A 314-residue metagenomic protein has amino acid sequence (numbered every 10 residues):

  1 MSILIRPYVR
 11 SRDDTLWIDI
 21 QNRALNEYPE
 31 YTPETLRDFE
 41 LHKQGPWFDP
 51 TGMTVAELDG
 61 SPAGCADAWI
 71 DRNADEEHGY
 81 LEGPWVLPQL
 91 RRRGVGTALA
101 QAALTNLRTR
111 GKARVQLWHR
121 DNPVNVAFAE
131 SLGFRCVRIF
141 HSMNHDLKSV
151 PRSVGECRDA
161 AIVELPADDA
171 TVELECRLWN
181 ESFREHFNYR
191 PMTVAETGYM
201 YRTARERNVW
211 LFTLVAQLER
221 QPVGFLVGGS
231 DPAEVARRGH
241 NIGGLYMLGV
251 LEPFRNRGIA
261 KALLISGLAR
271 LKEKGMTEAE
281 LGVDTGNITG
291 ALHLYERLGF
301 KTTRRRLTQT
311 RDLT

Functional and structural regions predicted by a protein language model:
M1, S61, R72, P88-A160 (+1 more regions): Acyl-donor-binding surface of acyltransferase catalytic domains
M1-L41, V55, P62, G155-M192: Short amphipathic alpha-helix that is part of the acyltransferase structural core
Q21-N22, Y28-L58, P62-I70, R190-L218 (+1 more regions): Active-site rim helix/loop that mediates acceptor-substrate recognition in acyltransferases
S61-C65, G79, R220-F225, G243: Glycine-rich phosphate/pyrophosphate-binding loop shared by adenosine-nucleotide-utilizing enzymes
E76-P88, R238-E252: Conserved acetyl-CoA binding element of GNAT-fold acetyltransferases
L81, V115-H119, L245, A279-V283: Conserved hydrophobic beta-strand within the GNAT/NAT acetyltransferase core sheet that lines the active-site cleft
V86, R92-T105, V250, N256-A269 (+2 more regions): Conserved acetyl-CoA-binding loop-helix of GNAT-fold acetyltransferases
L132-R152, I265-A269, E273-T314: Active-site/acyl-donor-binding loops of N-acyltransferases
